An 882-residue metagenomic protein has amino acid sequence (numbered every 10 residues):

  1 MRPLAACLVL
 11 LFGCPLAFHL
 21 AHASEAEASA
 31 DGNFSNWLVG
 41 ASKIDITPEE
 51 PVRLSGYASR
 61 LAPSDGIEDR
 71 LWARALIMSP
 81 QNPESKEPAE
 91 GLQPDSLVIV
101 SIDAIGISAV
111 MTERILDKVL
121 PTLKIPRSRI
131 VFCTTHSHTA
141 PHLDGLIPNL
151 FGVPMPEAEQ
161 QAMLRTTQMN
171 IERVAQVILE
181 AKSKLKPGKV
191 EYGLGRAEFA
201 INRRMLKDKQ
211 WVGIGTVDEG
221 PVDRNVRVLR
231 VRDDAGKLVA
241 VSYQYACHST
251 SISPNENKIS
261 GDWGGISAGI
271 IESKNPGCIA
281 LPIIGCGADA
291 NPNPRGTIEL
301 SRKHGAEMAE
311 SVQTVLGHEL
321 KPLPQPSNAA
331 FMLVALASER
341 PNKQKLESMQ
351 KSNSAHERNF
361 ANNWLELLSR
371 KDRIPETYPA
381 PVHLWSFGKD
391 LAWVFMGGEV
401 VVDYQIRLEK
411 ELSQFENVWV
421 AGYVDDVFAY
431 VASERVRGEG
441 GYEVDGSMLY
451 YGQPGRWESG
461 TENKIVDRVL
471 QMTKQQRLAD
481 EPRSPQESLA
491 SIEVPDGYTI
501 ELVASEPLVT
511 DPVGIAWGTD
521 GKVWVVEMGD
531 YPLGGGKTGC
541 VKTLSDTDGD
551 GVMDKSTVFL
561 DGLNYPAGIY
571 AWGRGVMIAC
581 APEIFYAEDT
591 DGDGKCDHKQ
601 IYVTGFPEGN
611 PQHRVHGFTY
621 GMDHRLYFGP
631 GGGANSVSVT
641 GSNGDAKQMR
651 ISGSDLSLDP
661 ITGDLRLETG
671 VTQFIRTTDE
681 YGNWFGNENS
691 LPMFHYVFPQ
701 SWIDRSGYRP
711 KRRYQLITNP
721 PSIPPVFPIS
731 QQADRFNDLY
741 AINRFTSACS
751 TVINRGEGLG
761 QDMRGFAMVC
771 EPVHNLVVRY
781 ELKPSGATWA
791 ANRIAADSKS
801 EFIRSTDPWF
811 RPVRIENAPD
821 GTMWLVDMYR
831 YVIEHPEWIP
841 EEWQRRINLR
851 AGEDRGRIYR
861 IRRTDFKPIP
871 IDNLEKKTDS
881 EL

Functional and structural regions predicted by a protein language model:
A5-H19: Bacterial N-terminal signal peptides
A21-A28: Boundary at the C-terminal end of the N-terminal hydrophobic targeting segment
A30-C133, S137-I279, C286-G287, G296-A306 (+2 more regions): Conserved beta-alpha junction segments in alpha/beta enzyme cores
L123, P282, L478-E881: Beta-propeller domains with acidic blade repeats across secreted/periplasmic ectodomains and cytosolic WD/CNH propellers
A140-D144, N202, A290-P292, N635-S638 (+1 more regions): Short acidic/His/Gly/Ser-rich catalytic and metal-binding motifs that mark active-site loops of diverse hydrolases
A158-Q160, W211-G213, C247-S253, A290-P294 (+6 more regions): Flexible glycine/proline-enriched surface loops and loop-helix/loop-strand junctions
